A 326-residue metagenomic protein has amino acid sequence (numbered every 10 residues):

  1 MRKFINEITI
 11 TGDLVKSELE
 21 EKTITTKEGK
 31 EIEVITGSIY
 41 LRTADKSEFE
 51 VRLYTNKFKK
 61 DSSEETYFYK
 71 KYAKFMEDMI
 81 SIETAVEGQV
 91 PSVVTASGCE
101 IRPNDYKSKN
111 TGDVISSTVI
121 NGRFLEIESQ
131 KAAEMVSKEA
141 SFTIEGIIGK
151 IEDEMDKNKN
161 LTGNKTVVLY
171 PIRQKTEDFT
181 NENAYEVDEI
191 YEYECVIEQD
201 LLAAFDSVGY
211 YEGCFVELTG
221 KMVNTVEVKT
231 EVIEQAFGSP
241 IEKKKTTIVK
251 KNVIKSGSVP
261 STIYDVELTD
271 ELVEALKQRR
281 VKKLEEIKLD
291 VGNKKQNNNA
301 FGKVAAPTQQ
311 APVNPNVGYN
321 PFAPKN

Functional and structural regions predicted by a protein language model:
M1-N326: OB-fold and OB-like single-stranded nucleic-acid-recognition modules and their adjacent interaction interfaces
